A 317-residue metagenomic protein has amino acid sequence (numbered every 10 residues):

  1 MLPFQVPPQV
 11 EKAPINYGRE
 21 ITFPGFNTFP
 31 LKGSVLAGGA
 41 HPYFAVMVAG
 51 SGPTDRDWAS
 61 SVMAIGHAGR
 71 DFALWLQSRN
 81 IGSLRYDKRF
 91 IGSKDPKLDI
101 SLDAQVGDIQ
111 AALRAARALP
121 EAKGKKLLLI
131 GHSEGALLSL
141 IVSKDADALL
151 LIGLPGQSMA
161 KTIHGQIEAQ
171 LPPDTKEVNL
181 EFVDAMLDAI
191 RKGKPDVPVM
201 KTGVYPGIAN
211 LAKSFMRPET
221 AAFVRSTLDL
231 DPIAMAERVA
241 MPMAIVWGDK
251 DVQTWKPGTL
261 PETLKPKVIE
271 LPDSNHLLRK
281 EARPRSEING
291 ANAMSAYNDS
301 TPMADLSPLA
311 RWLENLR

Functional and structural regions predicted by a protein language model:
V6-A40: N-terminal cap/lid segment of alpha/beta-hydrolase-fold proteins
G39-S78: Short, surface-exposed "cap/lid" segments of acyl-processing enzymes
A68, D99-P120: Alpha/beta-hydrolase active-site loop
A115-L171: Primarily recognizes the serine-hydrolase "nucleophile elbow" in alpha/beta-hydrolase and SGNH/GDSL folds
I152-A234: Accessory cap/linker subdomain of secreted extracellular hydrolases
V239, I245-W247: Short beta-strand/loop motif that positions the catalytic acidic residue of the alpha/beta-hydrolase fold
V252-G258: Conserved alpha/beta-hydrolase "acid-adjacent" motif
S274-L277, R283-R317: Catalytic active-site module of serine/aspartate enzymes centered on a nucleophile-bearing elbow/loop
